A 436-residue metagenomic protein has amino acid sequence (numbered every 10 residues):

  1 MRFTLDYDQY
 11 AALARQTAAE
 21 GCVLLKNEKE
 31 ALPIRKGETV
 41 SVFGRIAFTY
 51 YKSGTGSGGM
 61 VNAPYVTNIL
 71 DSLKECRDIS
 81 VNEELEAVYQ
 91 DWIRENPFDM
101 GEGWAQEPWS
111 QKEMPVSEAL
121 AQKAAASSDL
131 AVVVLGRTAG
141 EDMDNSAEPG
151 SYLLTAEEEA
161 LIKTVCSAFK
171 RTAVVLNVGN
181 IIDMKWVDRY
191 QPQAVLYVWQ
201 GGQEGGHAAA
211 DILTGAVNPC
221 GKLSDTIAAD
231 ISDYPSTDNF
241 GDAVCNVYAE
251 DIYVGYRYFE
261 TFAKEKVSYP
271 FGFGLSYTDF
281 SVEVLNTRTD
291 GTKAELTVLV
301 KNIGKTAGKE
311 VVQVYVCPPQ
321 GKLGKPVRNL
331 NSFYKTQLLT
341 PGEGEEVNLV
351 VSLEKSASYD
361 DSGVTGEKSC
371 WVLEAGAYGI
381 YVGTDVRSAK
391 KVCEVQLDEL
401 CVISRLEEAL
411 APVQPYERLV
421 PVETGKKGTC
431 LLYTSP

Functional and structural regions predicted by a protein language model:
M1-P436: C-terminal non-catalytic regions of proteins with extracellular/luminal or membrane-system context
